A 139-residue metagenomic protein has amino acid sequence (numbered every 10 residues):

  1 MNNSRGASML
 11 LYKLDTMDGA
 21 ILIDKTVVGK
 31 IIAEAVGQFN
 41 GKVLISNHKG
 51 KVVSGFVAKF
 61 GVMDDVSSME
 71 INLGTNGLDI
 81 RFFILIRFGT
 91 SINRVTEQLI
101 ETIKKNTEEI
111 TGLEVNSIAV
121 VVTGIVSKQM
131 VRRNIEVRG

Functional and structural regions predicted by a protein language model:
N2-T16, V126-G139: Short, charged, intrinsically disordered terminal tails
A7-S8, I21-L22, V27-I31, N47: Alpha-helical assembly-interface signal, strongest on the long, hydrophobic N-terminal helix that forms
K25-G29, K49, I92, T96 (+1 more regions): Generic alpha-helical secondary structure
G41-G50, L113-S117: Short, well-structured beta-strand/strand-turn elements
I45-I84, G124-S127: Short edge beta-strands and adjacent turn/loop segments
D79-E97: A short interface-forming secondary-structure element
I92-V115: Short, non-transmembrane amphipathic alpha-helical segments
